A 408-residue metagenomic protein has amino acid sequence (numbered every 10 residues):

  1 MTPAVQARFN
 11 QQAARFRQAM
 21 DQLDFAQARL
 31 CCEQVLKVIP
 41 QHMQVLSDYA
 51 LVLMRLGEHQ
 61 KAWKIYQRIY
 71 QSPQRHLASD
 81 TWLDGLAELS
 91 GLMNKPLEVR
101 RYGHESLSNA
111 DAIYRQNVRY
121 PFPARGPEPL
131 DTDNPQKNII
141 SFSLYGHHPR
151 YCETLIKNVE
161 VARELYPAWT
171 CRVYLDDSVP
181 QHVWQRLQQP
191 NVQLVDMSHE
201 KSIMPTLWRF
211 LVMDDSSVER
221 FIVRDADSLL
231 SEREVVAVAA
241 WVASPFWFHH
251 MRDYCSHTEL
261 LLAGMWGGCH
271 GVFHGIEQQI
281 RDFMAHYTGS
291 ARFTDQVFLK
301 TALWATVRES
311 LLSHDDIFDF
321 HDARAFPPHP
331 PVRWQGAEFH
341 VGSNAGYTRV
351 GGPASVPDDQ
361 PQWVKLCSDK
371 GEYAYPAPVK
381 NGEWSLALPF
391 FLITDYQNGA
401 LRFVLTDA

Functional and structural regions predicted by a protein language model:
N10, Q44, A78-T81: Start-of-helix register in tetratricopeptide repeats
Q34, D48, V52-R55, L89-S198 (+2 more regions): N-terminal anchoring/stem segment of glycosyltransferases
E105, H270-I393: Catalytic core and acceptor-binding pocket of nucleotide-sugar-dependent glycosyltransferases
F221-V223: Short aromatic/hydrophobic "clamp" motif used to bind/position activated sugar donors
L230-L261: Conserved donor-nucleotide/metal-binding helix-loop-beta segment in metal-dependent transferases, i.e., the alpha-helix
